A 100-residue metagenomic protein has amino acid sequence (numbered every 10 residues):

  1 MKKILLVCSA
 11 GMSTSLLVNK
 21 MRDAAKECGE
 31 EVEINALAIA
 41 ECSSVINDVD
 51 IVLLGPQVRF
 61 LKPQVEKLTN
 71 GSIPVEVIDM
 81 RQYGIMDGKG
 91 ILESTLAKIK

Functional and structural regions predicted by a protein language model:
K2-I39: Conserved active-site segments centered on acidic
K3, V75-K100: Ser/Thr/Gly-rich flexible loops in soluble cytosolic domains mediating phosphotransfer, phosphorylation
A10, Q57-R59: Short glycine-rich anion-binding loops that position phosphate/pyrophosphate groups of nucleotides and phosphorylated
S15-V18, R59-P63: Short, surface-exposed alpha-helical segments at coil->helix boundaries
N19, D23, K67, E93 (+1 more regions): Short, well-ordered alpha-helices that flank and scaffold nucleotide-derived cofactor binding pockets
A40-C42, L61: Short acidic active-site motifs
I46-I51: Short acidic/histidine-rich motifs immediately flanking catalytic phosphotransfer sites in two-component signaling
K62-Q82: A short, gly/pro- and small-residue-rich
